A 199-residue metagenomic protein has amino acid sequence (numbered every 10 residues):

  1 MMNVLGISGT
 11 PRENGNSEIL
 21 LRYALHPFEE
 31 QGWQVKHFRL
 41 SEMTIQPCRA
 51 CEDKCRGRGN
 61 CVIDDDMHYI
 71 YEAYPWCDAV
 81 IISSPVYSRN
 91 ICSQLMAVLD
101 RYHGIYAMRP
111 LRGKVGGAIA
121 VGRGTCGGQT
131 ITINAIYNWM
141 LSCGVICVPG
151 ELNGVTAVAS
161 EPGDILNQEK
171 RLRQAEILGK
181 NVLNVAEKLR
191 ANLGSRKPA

Functional and structural regions predicted by a protein language model:
M1-I105, L152-A199: N-terminal beta1-alpha1-beta2 submodule of the flavodoxin-like/Rossmannoid cofactor-binding fold
S93, A107-N153: Short, glycine-/small-residue-rich phosphate/pyrophosphate-handling segment
